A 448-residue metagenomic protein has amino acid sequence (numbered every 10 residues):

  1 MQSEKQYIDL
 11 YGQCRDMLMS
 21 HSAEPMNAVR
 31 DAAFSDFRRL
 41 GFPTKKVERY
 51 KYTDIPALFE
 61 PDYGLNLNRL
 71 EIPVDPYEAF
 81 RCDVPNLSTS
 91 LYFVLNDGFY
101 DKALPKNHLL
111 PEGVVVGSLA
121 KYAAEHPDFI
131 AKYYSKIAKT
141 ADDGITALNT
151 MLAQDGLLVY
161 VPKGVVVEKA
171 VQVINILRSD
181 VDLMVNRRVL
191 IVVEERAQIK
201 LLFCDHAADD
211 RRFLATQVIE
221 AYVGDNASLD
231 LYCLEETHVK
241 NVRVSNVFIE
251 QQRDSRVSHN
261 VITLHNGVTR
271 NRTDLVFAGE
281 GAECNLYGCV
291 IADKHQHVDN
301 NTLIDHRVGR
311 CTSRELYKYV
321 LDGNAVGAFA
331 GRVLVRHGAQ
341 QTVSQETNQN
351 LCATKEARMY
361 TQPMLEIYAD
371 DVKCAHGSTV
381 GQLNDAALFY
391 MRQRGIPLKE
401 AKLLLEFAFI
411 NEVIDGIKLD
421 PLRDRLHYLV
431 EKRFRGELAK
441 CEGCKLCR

Functional and structural regions predicted by a protein language model:
M1-A147, L316, D322: N-terminal amphipathic, basic helical "cap/leader" segment at the start of enzyme domains
L110-I396, I410, I414-R448: Conserved beta-strand/loop scaffold segments within soluble protein domains that form the structured core and edges
